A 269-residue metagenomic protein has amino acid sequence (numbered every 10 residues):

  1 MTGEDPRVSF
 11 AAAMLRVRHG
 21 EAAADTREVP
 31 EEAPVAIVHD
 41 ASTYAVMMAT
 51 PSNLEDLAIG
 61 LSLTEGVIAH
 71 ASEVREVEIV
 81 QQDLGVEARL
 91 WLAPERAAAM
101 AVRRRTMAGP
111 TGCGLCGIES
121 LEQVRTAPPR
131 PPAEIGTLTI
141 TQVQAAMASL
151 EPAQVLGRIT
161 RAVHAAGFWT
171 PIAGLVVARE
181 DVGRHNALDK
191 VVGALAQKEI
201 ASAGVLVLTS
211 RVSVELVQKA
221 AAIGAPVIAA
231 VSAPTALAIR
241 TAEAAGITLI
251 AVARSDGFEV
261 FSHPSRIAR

Functional and structural regions predicted by a protein language model:
M1-A166, T170-P171, L175-A178, V182: Intrinsically disordered, low-complexity regions enriched in acidic/Ser/Thr/Pro/Gln residues
R184-R269: Feature captures the catalytic cores and cofactor-binding loops of soluble hydro-lyases/lyases that act on carboxylate
